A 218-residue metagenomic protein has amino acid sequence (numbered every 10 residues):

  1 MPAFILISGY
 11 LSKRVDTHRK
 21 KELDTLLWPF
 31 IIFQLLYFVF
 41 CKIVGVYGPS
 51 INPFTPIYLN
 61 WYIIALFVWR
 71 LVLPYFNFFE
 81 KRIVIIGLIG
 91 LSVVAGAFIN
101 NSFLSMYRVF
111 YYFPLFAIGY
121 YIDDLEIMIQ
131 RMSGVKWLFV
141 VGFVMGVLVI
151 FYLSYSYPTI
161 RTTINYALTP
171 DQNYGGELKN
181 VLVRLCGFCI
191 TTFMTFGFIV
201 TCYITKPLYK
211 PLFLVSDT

Functional and structural regions predicted by a protein language model:
M1-T218: Alpha-helical transmembrane segments and their immediate juxtamembrane cytosolic regions
